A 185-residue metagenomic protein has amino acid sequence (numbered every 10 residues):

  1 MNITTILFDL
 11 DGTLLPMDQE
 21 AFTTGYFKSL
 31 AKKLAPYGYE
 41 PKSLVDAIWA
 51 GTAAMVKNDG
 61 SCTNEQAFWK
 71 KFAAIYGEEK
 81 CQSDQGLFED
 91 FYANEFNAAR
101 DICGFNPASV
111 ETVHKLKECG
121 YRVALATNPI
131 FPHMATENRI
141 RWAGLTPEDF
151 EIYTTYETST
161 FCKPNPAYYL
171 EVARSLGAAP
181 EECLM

Functional and structural regions predicted by a protein language model:
M1-A50: Active-site neighborhood of HAD-like aspartate-dependent phosphohydrolases
T13-Q19, A53-K57, R122-A124: A ubiquitous short alpha-helical element
L14, S83-Q85, V110-K115: Short glycine/proline-centered loop/turn elements that form peptide/ligand docking sites
D18-A21, D59-G60, R100, P164: Short, solvent-exposed loop/turn segments at secondary-structure boundaries
T23-A31, I48-A53, W69, F88-F96 (+1 more regions): Hydrophobic alpha-helical core bundles mediating ligand binding, dimerization, or RNAP-core interactions
V45-N94: A metal-dependent, Asp-based hydrolase signature
D90-A93, N97-F105, S109-A143: Substrate-recognition element of Asp-dependent hydrolases with the DxDx(T/V) motif
A124-L184: Substrate-recognition "cap/lid" segment bordering the active-site pocket of phosphatases
